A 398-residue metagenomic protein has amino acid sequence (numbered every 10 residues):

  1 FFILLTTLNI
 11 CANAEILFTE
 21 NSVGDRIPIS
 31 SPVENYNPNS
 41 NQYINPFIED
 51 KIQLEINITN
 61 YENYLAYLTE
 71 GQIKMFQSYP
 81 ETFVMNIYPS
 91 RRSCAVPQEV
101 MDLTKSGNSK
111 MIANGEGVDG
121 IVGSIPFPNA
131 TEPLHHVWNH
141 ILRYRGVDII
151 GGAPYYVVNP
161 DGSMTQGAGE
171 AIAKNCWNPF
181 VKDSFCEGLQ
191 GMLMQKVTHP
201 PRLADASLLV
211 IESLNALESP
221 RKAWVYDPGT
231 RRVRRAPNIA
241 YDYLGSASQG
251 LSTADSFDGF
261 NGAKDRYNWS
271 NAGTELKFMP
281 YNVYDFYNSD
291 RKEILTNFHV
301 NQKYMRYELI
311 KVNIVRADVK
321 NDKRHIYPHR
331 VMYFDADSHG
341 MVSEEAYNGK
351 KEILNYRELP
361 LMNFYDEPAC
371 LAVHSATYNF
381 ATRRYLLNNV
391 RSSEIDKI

Functional and structural regions predicted by a protein language model:
F1-N9: Bacterial N-terminal signal peptides
C11-A14, D396-I398: Short, intrinsically disordered, charge-balanced linker/junction segments flanking boundaries in proteins
E15-R221, D227: Solvent-exposed N-terminal domain segments of exported/luminal and surface proteins
G167-G169, S207-I211, R235-I239, R357-L359 (+1 more regions): Short amphipathic beta-strand/extended segments with alternating polar/hydrophobic composition
G167-H199, D255-M332, V342, N348: Extended beta-strand-rich segments in extracellular/periplasmic secretory proteins, especially within noncatalytic
G188-Q190, P201-A204, A216-E218, T230-R232 (+5 more regions): Coil-to-beta-strand transition motifs
S207-V283: Acidic, serine/threonine- and glycine-rich low-complexity intrinsically disordered segments that serve as flexible
K320-K397: C-terminal soluble interaction/assembly domains
